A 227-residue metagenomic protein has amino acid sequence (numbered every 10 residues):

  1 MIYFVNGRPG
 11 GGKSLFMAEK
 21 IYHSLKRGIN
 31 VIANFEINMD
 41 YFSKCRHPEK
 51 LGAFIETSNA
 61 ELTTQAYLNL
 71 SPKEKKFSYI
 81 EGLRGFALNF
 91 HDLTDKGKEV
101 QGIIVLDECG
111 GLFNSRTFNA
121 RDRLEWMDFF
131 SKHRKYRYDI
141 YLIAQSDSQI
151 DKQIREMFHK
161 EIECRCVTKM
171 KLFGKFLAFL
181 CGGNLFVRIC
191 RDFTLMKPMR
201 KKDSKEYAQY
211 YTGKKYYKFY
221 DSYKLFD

Functional and structural regions predicted by a protein language model:
I2: Walker A (P-loop) ATP-phosphate-binding motif of ABC ATPase nucleotide-binding domains
V5: Hydrophobic anchor at the beta1->P-loop junction of P-loop NTPases
R8: P-loop (Walker A) phosphate-binding loop of NTP-binding proteins
K13-S14: Conserved lysine of the Walker
I29-N38: Short beta-strand-centered segment that lines the nucleotide-binding/catalytic pocket of NTP-utilizing
D40-D128: Conserved nucleotide-sensing/catalytic segment adjacent to the nucleotide-binding pocket in NTP-handling enzymes
G97, C109-P198: Replace "adjacent to P-loop NTPase cores in ATP/GTP-dependent enzymes" with "adjacent to NTP-binding cores
